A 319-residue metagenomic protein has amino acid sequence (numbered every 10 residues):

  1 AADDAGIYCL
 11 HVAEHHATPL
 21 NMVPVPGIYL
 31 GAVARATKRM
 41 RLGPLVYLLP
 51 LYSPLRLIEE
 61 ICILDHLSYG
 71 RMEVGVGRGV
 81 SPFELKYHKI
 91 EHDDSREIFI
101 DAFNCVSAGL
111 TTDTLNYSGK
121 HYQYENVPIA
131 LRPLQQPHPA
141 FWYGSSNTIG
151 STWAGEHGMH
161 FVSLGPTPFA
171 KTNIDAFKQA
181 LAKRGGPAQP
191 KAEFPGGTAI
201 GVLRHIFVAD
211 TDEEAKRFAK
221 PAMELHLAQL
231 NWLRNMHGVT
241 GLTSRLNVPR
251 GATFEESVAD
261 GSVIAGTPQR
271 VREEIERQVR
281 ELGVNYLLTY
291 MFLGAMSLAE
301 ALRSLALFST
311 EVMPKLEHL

Functional and structural regions predicted by a protein language model:
A1, E60, S145-T152, R270-Q278: Short, acidic/polar
A1-A36, M40-L42, Q136-P139: N-terminal beta1-alpha1-beta2 module of alpha/beta enzyme domains
A2, E14, V33, L64 (+8 more regions): Conserved, mostly hydrophobic/aromatic
D4, D93-I129, A170-V284, E317-L319: An alpha-helical appendage that flanks or caps ligand/catalytic pockets
A5, L67, H157, E281-L282: Structural motif
C9-Y29, L48, G165, Y290-A301: Glycine-rich, proline-tolerant flexible connector loops at the mouths of alpha/beta enzymes
L10-V12, L42-P44, M72-V76, F141-G144 (+3 more regions): Hydrophobic faces of well-ordered beta-strands that scaffold small-molecule active sites in alpha/beta enzyme cores
P50-M159, L164-D175, Q179-G196: Internal, glycine-rich beta/alpha segment that forms the wall or movable "lid" of small-molecule/cofactor binding
